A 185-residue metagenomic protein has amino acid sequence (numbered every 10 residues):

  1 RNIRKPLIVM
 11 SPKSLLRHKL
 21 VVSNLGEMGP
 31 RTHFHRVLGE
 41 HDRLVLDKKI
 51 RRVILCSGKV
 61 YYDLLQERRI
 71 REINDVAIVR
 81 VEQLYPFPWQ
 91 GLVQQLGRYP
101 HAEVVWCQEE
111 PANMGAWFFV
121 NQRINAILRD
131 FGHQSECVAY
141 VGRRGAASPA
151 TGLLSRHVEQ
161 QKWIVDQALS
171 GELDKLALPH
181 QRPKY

Functional and structural regions predicted by a protein language model:
R1, L7-L16, Q108-Y185: Peripheral docking tails and interdomain loops at the edges of cofactor- or intermediate-handling domains
R1-V60: Active-site phosphate/pyrophosphate-binding segments
N2-P6, K49-R51, I73-D75, H101-A102 (+1 more regions): Short coil/turn connectors at secondary-structure junctions
H18-N24, L65-E67, G91, A116-F119 (+1 more regions): Short acidic, glycine/serine/threonine-rich loops at helix termini
N24-H33, E72-D75, A116-G132: A short, gly/pro- and small-residue-rich
I50-R52, C56-G58, L64-L65, H180-Y185: Charge-patterned, long linear interaction tracts outside catalytic cores
Y61, L65-P100, C137: Generic long, charged, amphipathic alpha-helical segments
Y85-V104, Q108-F119, L153: Glycine-rich, anion-gripping cofactor-binding loops and their flanking helix/strand elements in enzyme active sites
